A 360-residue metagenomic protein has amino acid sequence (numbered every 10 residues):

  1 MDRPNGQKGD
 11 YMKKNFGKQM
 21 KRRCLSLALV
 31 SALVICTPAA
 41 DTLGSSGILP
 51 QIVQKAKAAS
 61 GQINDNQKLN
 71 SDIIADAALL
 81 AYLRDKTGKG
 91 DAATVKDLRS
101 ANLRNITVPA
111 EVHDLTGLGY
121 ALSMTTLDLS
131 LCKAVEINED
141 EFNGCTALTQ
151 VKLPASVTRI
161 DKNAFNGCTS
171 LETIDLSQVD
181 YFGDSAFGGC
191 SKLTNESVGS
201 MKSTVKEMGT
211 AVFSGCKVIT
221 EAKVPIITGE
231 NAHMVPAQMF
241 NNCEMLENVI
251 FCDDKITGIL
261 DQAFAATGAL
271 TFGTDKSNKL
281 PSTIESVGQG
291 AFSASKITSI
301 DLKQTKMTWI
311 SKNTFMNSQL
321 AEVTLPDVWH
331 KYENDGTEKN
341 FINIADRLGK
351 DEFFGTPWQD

Functional and structural regions predicted by a protein language model:
D2-A28: Bacterial Sec-dependent N-terminal signal peptides
G6-G9, G17, G44, G61 (+4 more regions): Residue-identity detector for glycine
R22-T42: Sec-dependent N-terminal signal peptides of Gram-positive bacterial secreted proteins and lipoproteins
C36-S60: Sec-dependent signal peptide cleavage junction
G61-S100: The feature captures the LRR N-terminal capping module
N66-N70, A101-E136, T146-R159, T169-Y181 (+7 more regions): Structural signature of tandem-repeat unit edges
D140-E141, D161-A164, G183-A186, G209-V212 (+5 more regions): Consensus positions within tandem repeat domains that build extended binding/scaffold surfaces
